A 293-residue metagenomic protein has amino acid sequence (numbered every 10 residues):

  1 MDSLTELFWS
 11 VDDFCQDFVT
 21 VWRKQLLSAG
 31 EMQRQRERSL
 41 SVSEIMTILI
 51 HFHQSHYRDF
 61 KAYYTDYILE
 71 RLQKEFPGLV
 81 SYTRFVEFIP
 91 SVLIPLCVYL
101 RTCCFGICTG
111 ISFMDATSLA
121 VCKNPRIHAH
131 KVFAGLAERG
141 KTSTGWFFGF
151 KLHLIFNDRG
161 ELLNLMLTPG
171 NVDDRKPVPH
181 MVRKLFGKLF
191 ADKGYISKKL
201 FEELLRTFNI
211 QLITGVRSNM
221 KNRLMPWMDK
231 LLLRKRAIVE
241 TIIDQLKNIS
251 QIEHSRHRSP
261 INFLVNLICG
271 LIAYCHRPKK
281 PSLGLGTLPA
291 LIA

Functional and structural regions predicted by a protein language model:
M1-A293: Short alpha-helical elements
